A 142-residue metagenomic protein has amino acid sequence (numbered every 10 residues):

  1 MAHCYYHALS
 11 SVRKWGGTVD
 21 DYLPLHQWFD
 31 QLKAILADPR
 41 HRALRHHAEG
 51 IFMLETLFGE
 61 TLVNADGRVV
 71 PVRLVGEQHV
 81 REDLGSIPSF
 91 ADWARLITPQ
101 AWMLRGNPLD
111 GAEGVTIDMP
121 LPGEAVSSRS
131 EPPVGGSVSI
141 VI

Functional and structural regions predicted by a protein language model:
M1-I142: N-terminal membrane-targeting hydrophobic helices
